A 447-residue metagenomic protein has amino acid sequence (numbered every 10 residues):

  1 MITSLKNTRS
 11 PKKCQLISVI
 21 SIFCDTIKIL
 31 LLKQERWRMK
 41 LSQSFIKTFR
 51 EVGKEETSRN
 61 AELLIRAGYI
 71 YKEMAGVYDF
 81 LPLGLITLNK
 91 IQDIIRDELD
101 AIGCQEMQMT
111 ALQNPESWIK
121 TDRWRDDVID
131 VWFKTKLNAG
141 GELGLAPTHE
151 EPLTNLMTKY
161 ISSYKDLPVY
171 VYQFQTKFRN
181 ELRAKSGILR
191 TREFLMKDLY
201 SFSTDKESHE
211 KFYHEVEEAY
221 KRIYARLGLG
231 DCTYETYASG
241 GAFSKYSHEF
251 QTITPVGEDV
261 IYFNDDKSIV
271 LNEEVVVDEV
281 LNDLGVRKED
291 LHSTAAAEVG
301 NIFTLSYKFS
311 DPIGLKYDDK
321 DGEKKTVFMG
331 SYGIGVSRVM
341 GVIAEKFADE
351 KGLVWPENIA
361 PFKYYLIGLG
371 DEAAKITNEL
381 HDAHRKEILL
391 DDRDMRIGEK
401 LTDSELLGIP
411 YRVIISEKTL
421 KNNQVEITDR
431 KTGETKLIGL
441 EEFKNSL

Functional and structural regions predicted by a protein language model:
I2, N7, I22-T26, L30: Short terminal hydrophobic/aromatic SLiMs and anchors at protein ends
C14-L16, Q34: Cationic, low-complexity basic patches in intrinsically disordered or flexible, solvent-exposed regions
F23, Q34-L447: NTP/phosphate- and nucleic-acid-binding module
